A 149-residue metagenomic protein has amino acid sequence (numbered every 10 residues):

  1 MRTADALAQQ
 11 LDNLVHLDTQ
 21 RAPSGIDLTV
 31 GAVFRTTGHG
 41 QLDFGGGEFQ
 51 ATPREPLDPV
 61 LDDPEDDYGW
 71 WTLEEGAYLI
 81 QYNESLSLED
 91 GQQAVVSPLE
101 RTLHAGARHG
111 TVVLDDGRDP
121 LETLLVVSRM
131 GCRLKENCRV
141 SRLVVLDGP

Functional and structural regions predicted by a protein language model:
M1-P149: DUTPase catalytic domain/fold
